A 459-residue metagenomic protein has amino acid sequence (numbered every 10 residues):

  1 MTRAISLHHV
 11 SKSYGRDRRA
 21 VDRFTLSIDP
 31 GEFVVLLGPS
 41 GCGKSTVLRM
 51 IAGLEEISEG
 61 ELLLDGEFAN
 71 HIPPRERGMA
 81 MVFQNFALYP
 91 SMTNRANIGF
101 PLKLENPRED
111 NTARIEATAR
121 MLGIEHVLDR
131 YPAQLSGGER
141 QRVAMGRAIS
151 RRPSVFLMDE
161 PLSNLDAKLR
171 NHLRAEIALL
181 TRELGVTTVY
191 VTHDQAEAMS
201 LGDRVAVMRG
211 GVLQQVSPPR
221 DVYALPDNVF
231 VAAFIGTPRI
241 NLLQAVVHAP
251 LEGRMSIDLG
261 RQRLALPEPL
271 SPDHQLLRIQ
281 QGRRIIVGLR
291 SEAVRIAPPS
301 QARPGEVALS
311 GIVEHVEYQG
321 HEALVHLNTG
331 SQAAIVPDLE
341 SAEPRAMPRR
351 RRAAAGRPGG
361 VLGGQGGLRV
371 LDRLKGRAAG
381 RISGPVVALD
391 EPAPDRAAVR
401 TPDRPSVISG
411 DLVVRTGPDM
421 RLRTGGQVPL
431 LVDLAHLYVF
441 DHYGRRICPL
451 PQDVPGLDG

Functional and structural regions predicted by a protein language model:
M1-L7, S11-R23, P30, E56 (+5 more regions): A short, flexible loop at the N-terminus of ABC-type nucleotide-binding domains that lies
S6, S27, L63, P429-L431: ABC ATPase nucleotide-binding domain
L37-P39: The feature captures the beta-strand-to-loop junction immediately N-terminal to the Walker
A52: Helix-to-loop junction immediately C-terminal to a conserved catalytic motif
E55-L63: Conserved post-Walker A/P-loop segment of ABC ATPase nucleotide-binding domains
E61, E67-F68, V212: ATP-binding/catalytic-site motifs of ATP-hydrolyzing domains
P74-I235: ABC ATPase nucleotide-binding domains
L251-G459: Non-catalytic connector elements of ABC transporters
